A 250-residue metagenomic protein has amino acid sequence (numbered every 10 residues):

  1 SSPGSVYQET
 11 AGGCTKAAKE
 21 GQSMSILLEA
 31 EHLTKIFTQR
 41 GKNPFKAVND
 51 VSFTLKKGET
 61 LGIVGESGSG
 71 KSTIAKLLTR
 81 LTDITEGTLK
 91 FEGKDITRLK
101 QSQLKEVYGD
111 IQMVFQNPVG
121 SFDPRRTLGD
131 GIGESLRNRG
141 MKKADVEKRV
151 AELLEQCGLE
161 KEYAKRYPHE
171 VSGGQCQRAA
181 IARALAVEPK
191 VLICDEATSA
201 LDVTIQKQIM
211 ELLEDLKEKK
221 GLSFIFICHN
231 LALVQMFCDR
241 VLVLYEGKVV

Functional and structural regions predicted by a protein language model:
S1, L201, I205-V250: P-loop NTP-binding/switch modules centered on Walker-like glycine-rich loops
V64-E66: The feature captures the beta-strand-to-loop junction immediately N-terminal to the Walker
T79: Helix-to-loop junction immediately C-terminal to a conserved catalytic motif
G87-D95: Conserved ABC transporter NBD signature motif
D95, R137, A144-E162: Conserved ABC ATPase "signature" region
Y167-V171, Q175: Conserved ABC ATPase signature
A186-K190: A short, proline-enriched helix->beta-strand linker immediately N-terminal to the Walker B motif in ABC-type P-loop
